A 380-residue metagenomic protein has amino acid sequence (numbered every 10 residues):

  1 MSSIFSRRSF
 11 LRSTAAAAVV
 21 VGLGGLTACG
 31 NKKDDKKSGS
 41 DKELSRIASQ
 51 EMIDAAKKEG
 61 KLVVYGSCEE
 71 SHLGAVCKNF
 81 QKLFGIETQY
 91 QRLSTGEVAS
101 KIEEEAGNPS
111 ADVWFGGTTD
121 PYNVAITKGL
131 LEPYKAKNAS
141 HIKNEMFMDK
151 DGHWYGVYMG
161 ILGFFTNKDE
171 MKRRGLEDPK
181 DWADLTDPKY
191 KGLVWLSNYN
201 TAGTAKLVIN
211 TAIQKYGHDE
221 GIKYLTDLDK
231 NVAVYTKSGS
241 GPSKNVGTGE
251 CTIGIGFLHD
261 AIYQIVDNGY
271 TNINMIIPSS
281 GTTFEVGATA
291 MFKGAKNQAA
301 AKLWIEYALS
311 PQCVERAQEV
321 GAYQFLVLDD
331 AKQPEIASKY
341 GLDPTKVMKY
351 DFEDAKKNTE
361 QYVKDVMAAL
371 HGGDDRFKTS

Functional and structural regions predicted by a protein language model:
M1-A18: N-terminal secretory signal peptides and thylakoid transit peptides that target proteins across membranes
G25-A28: C-terminal motif of bacterial Sec signal peptides marking the signal peptidase cleavage site
G30-K32: Bacterial signal peptide processing site
V63-C77, Q89-E105, P109-E250: Extracytoplasmic ligand-binding site segments that recognize negatively charged/polar headgroups
D120-V124, T252-N272: A ligand-binding cleft/hinge motif common to bilobed small-molecule-binding domains
G160, Y224-D229, Y235-T236, L258 (+1 more regions): Periplasmic-binding protein-like
T282-Y350: Mature extracytoplasmic/periplasmic domains
L342-S380: Conserved C-terminal helix/tail region of periplasmic/extracytoplasmic solute-binding proteins
